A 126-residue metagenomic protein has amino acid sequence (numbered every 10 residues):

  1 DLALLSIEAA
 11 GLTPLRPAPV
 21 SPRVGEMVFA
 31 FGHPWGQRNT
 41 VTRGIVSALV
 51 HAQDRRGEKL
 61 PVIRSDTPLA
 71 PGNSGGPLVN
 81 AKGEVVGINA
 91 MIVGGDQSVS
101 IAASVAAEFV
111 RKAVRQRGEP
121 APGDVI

Functional and structural regions predicted by a protein language model:
D1-E8, M27-A30, R43-A48, V62-D66 (+3 more regions): Soluble periplasmic/extracytoplasmic beta-strand elements of cell-envelope proteins
D1-N39, P71, G94-Q97, R115-A121: Conserved active-site neighborhood of the chymotrypsin/trypsin-like protease fold
A10, R23-F29, R38-A52, S104-R111: Beta-strand/loop subdomains of soluble extracytoplasmic proteins
L12, V41, L60, R64 (+1 more regions): Short coil/loop residues immediately preceding or within conserved phosphate-binding loops of NTP-utilizing enzyme
H33, H51, G76, A90: Short, conserved catalytic or interaction motifs in soluble domains
Q37, L49-I63, K112-P120: Gly/Ser-enriched beta-turn/beta-hairpin loop segments
P68-I88: Catalytic nucleophile loop of clan PA
I101, A106-I126: Pro/Ala/Gly-rich low-complexity, hydrophilic intrinsically disordered segments
